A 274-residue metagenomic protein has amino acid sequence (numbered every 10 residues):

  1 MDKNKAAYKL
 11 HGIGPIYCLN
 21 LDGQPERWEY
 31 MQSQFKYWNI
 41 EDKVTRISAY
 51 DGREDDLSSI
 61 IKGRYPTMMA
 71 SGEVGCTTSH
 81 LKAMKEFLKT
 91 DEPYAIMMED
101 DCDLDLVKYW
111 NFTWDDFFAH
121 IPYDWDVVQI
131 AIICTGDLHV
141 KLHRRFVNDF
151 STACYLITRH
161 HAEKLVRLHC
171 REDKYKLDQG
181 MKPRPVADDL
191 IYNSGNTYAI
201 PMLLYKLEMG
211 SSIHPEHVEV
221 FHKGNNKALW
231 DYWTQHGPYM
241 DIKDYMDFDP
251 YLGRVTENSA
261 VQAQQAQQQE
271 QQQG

Functional and structural regions predicted by a protein language model:
M1-M98, C102-G274: An acidic/histidine-cluster motif and surrounding catalytic segment that typifies divalent-metal-assisted enzyme active
